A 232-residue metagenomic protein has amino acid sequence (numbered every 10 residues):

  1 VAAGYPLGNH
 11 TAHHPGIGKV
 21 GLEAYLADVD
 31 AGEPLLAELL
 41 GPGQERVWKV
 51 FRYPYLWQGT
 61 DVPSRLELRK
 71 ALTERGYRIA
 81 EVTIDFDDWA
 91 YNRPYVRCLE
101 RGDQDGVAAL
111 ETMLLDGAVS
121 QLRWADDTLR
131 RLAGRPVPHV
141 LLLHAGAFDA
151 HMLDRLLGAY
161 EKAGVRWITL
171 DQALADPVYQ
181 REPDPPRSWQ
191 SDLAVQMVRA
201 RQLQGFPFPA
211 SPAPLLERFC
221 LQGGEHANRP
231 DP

Functional and structural regions predicted by a protein language model:
V1-H10: Short coil-to-beta-strand
G4, K49-F51, T83, Q202 (+1 more regions): Generic detection of intrinsically disordered/low-complexity segments and helix-coil linkers/edges
H10-H13, P209: Preference for short coil/turn "hinge" residues that link or interrupt alpha-helices
A12-R166, D171-A173: Catalytic domains of cell-wall/extracellular-matrix polysaccharide-remodeling enzymes, centered on de-N-acetylation
E81, R135, A145-P232: C-terminal domain-boundary segment and adjacent tail
